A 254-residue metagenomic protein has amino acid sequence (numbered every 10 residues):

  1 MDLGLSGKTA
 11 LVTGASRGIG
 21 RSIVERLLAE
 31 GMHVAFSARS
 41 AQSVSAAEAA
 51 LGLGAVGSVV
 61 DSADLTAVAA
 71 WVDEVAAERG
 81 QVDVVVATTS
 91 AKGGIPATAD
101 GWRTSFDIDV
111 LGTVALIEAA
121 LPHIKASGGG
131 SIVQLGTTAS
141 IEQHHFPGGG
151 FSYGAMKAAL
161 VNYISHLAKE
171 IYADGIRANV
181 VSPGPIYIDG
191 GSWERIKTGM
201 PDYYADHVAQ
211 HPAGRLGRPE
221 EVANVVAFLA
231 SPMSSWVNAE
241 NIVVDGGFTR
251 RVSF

Functional and structural regions predicted by a protein language model:
T9, S16-R17: Conserved glycine-rich cofactor-binding loop
S90-F106, Y203, H207: Substrate-binding pocket helix/loop in short-chain dehydrogenase/reductase
K92-I95, V133-A159, I164-Y172, P185: Catalytic loop of short-chain dehydrogenase/reductase
A99-I117, V133, Y153-A155, L160 (+1 more regions): Catalytic Tyr-X3-Lys loop
I108-A126, S140, A168-K169, A173 (+1 more regions): Amphipathic alpha-helical dimer-interface segment in Rossmann-like NAD(P)H-dependent oxidoreductases
P147, A173, P183-Q210, R251-F254: A glycine/serine/threonine-rich, flexible loop-to-helix segment that serves as the NAD(P) cofactor-binding "lid"
Y172, R177, V237-A239: Short, small/polar-rich loop/turn modules that mediate ligand/substrate recognition or access, typified
A227, N238-F254: Short C-terminal tail/terminal secondary-structure segment of NAD(P)H-dependent dehydrogenase/reductase domains
